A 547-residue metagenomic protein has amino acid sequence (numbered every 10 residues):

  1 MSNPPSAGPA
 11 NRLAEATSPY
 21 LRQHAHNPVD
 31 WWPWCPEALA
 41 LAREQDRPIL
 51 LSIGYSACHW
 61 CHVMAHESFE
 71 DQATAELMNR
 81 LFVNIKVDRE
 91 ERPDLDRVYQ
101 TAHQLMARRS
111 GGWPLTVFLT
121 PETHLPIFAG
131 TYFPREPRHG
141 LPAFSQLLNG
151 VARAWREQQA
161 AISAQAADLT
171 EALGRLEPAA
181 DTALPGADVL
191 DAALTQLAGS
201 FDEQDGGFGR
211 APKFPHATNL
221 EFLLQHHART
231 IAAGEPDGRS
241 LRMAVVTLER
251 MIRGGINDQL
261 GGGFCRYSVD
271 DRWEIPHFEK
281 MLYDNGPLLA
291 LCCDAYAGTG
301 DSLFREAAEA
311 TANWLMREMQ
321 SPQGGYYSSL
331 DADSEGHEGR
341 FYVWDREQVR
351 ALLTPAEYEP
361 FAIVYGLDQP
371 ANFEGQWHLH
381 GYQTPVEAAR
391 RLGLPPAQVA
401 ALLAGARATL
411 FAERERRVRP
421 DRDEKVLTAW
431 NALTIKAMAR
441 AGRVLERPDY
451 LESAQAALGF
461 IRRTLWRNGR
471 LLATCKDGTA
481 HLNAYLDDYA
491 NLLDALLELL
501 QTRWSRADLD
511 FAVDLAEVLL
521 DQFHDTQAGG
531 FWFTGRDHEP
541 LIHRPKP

Functional and structural regions predicted by a protein language model:
M1-A437, A441-V444, P540: Replace the tail clause
R229, A233, G298-S302, S321-P322 (+4 more regions): Secondary-structure transition/capping motifs at alpha-helix termini and the adjoining loop/turn into the next element
V246, E306, A310, D449-E452 (+3 more regions): Primarily a tetratricopeptide repeat
R317-Q320, N468-G469, A473-A490, L497-P547: Long, polar/charge-rich, low-hydrophobicity segments
Y342-Q369, L493-Q522: Phosphate/diphosphate-binding loops
V426-A432, A437-D508: Long, K/E/R/D-enriched contiguous segments that form extended
